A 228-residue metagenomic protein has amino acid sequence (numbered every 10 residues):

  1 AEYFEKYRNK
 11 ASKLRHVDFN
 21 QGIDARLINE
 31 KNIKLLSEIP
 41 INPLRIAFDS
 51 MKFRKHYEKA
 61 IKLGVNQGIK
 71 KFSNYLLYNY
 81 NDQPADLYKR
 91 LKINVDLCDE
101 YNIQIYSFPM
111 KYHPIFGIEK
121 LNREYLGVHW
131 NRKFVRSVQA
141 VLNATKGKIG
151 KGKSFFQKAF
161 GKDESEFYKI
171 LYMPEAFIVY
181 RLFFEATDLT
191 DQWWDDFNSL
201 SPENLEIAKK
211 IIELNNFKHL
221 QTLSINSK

Functional and structural regions predicted by a protein language model:
A1-A60, K71-Y78, Q104-F108: Core AdoMet radical
V65, Y80-K228: Auxiliary Fe-S-binding modules of radical SAM enzymes
